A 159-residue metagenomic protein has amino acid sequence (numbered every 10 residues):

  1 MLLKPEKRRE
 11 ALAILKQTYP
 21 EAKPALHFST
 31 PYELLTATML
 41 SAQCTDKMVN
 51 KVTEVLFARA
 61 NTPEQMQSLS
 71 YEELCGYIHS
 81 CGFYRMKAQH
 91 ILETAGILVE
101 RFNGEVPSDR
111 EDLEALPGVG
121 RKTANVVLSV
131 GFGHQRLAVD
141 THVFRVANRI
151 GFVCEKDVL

Functional and structural regions predicted by a protein language model:
L2-L159: Catalytic cores of DNA base-excision repair glycosylases
